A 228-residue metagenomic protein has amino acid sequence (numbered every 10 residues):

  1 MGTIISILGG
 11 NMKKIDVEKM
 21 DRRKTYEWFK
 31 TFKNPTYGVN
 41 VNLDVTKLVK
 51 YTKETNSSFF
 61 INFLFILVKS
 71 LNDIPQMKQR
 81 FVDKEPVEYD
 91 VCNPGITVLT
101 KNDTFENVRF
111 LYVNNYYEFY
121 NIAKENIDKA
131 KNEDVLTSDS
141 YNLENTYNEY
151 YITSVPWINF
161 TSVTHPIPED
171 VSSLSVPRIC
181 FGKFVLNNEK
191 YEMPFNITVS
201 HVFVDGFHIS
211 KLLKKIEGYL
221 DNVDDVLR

Functional and structural regions predicted by a protein language model:
M1-N11: Short, Lys/Arg-enriched N-terminal segments with co-localized hydrophobic residues within the first ~10-30 amino acids
K13-N40, F60, Y147-K190: Flexible, Gly/Pro-enriched loop and linker segments at secondary-structure and domain junctions
K30-N62, K78-P94, E149-I152, P177-R178 (+1 more regions): Gly/Ser/Thr-rich phosphate-binding loops and adjoining beta-strand/alpha-helix segments that form adenosine-phosphate
Y37-V41, L48-T55, D103-Y117, V204: Acyl-group handling in specialized metabolite and lipid biosynthesis
L48-D73, M193-L212: Acyl activation and transfer enzymes in specialized metabolism, enriched for ANL adenylate-forming modules
S70-Y112: Hydrophobic/aromatic-rich structural module bridging two neighboring secondary-structure elements via a short loop
T100-F160: Helical lid/core segments from catalytic subdomains that handle acyl or acyl-like groups
Y117, K129, H165, V176-R228: Active-site-proximal acidic secondary-structure segment that organizes catalysis
